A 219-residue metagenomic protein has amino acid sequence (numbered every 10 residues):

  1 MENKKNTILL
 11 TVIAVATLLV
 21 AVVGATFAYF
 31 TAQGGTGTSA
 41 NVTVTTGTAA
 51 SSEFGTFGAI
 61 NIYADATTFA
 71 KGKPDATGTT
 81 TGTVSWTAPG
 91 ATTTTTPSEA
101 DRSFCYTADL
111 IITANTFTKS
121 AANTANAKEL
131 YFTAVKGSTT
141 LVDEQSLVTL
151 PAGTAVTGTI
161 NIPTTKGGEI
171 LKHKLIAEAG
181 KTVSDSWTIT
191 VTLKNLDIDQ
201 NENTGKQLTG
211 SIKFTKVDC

Functional and structural regions predicted by a protein language model:
E2, N6, D65-P74, D143-S186: Extracellular adhesion/glycan-binding regions together with long Ser/Thr- and acidic-residue-rich low-complexity tracts
E2-K5, S39-A40, I60, A64 (+8 more regions): Intrinsic-disorder/low-complexity regions
E2-P74, K206-L208, V217-C219: Short, polar/proline-rich extracytoplasmic segments that appear immediately after membrane translocation
I13, T38, T118-A122, D199-N201: Short acidic, gly/pro-rich beta-turn/loop elements at beta-sheet edges and active-site/ligand-binding grooves
L18, V22, T31-G34, G72-T154: Surface-exposed interaction patch
A49-G58, F132-G137, D143, G158 (+1 more regions): Generic structural motif
G78-T113, G167-C219: C-terminal, structured domain-capping segment
